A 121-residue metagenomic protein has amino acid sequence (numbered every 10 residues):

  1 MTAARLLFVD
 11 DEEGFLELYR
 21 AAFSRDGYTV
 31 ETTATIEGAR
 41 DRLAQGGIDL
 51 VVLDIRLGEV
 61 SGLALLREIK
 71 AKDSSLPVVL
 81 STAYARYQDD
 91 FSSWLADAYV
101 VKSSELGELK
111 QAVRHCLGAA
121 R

Functional and structural regions predicted by a protein language model:
D10, D54: Active-site residues of response regulator receiver
L16, G58: The feature encodes the CheY-like receiver
E17-R25: Charged docking surfaces used in two-component/phosphorelay signaling
T32-L50: Acidic, metal-coordinating helix/loop segments flanking the phosphotransfer/catalytic sites of two-component signaling
T35, S61-A64: Acidic catalytic/metal-coordinating carboxylates
D41, L63-S74: Short amphipathic alpha-helix used as the core "switch/output" element in two-component signaling
A64, Y84-K102, G107-Q111: Alpha4 helix (beta4-alpha4-beta5 surface) of REC/receiver domains from two-component response regulators
V79-S81: Hydrophobic/aromatic residues positioned on beta-strands within the core alpha/beta folds
